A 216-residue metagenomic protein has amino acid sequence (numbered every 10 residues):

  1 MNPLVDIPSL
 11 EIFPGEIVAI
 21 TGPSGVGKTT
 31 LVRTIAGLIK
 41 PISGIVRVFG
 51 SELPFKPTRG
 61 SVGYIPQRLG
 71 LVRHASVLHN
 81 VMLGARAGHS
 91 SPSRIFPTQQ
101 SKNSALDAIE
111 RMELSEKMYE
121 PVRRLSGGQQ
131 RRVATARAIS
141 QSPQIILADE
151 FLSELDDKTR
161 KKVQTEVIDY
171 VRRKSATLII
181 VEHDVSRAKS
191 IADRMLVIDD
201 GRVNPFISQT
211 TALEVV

Functional and structural regions predicted by a protein language model:
A36: Helix-to-loop junction immediately C-terminal to a conserved catalytic motif
G44-G60: Conserved ABC transporter NBD signature motif
F96-K117: Conserved ABC ATPase "signature" region
P121-L125, Q129: Conserved ABC ATPase signature
T135: Hydrophobic anchor residue at the start of the ABC signature
I146-D149: Catalytic Walker B motif of ABC-type/P-loop ATPase nucleotide-binding domains
E182-H183: H-loop/switch region of ABC-family ATPase nucleotide-binding domains
